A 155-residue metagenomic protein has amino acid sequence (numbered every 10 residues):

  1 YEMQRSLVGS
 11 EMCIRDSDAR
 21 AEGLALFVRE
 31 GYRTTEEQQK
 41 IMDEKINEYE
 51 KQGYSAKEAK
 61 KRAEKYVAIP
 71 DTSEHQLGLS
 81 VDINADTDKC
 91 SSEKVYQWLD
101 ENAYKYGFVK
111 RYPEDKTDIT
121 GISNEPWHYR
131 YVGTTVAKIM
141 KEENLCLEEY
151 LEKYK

Functional and structural regions predicted by a protein language model:
Y1-G9, C13-I14: Single conserved hydrophobic/aromatic residue that forms the stacking wall/gate of nucleotide- or nucleobase-binding
E11, R15-G23: Export/targeting segments at the very N-terminus of extracytoplasmic proteins
D16, Q39-D43, Y96, D100: Extracytoplasmic/secreted envelope proteins and their assembly/folding machinery, especially bacterial periplasmic
G23-A25, K65: Short hydrophobic "helix-edge" motifs at membrane interfaces and signal-peptide entry regions
A25-K45: Acidic helix-start/capping segments at beta-turn-to-alpha-helix junctions
K40-A63: Charged, solvent-exposed helices and adjacent loops that form client-binding or oligomerization surfaces
S55-K155: Catalytic cores and adjacent binding grooves of peptidoglycan-active enzymes
